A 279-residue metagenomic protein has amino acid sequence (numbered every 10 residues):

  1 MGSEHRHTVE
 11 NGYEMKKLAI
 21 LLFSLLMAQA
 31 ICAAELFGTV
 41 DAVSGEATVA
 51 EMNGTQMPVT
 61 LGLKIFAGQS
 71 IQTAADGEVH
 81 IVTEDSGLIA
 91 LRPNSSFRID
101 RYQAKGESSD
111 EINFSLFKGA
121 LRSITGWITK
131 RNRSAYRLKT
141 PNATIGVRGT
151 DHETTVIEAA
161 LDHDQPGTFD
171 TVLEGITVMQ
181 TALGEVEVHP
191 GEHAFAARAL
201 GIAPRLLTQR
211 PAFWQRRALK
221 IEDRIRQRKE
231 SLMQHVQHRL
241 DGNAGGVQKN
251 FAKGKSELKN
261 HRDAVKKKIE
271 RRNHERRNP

Functional and structural regions predicted by a protein language model:
H5-R6, G12-A19, A33-E35, M57-V59 (+3 more regions): C-terminal interaction modules
I20-Q29: Bacterial N-terminal signal peptides
A30-Q72, E78-I81, L88, V265 (+1 more regions): N-terminal domain-start segments of secreted/luminal proteins
A34-N53, A74-G77, P93-S95, I99-Y102 (+5 more regions): Glycine- and acidic-residue-biased ligand/ion/polar-headgroup-sensing regions
F66-I71, F97-Y102, A194-L206: Short, surface-exposed linear segments at secondary-structure transitions and domain or protein termini
G68, D76, S86, P93-S96 (+4 more regions): Tight coil/turn sites that cap or link beta-strands
H80-A90, A203-L206: Short, Lys/Arg- and Gly-enriched loop/turn segments at beta-strand edges
